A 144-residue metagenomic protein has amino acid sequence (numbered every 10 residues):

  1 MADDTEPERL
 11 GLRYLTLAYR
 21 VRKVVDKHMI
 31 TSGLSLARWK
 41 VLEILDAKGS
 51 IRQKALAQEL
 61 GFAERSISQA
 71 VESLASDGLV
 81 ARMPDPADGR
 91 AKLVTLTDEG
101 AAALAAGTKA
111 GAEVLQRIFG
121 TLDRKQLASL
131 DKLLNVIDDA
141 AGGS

Functional and structural regions predicted by a protein language model:
M1-S32, D98, K125, V136: N-terminal leader segment of winged-helix/HTH proteins
D3, A63-D77: Long, contiguous secondary-structure blocks with strong helical propensity
D3, P7-L10, Y14, L34 (+4 more regions): Alpha-helix initiation/capping motif
Y19, K23-S66: N-terminal helix-turn-helix DNA-binding core of bacterial DNA-binding proteins
R22, E72-N135: Charged, amphipathic alpha-helical coiled-coil/dimerization segments
D139-G143: Short, charged, intrinsically disordered terminal tails
